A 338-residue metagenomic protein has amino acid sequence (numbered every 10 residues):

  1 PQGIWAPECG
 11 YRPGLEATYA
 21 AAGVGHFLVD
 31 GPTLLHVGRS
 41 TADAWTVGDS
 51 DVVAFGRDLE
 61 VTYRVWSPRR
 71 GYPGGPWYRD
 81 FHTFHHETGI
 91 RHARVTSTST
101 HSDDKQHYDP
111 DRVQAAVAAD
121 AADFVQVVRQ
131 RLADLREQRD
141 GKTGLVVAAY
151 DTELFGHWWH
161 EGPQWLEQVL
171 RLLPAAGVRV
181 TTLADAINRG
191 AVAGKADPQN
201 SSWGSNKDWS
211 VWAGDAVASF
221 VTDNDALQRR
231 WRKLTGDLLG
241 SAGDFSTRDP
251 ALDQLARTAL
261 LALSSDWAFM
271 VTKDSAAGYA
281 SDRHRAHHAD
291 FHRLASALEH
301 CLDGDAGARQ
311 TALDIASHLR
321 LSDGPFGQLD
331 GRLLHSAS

Functional and structural regions predicted by a protein language model:
P1-Y19: A conserved hydrophobic secondary-structure block that centers on an alpha-helix together with its immediately flanking
A6, L28-V29, Y150: Conserved beta-strand positions
G10-G14, V37-A42: Short alpha-helical segments and helix-capping/turn motifs at coil-helix boundaries
A21-H26: Glycine-enriched alpha-helix->loop->beta-strand junction motifs that scaffold or abut catalytic
D30-L34: Short, acidic/turn-prone active-site loops that include or flank metal/cofactor- and phosphate-binding residues
G38-S338: Active-site and substrate-binding clefts of carbohydrate-active enzymes
